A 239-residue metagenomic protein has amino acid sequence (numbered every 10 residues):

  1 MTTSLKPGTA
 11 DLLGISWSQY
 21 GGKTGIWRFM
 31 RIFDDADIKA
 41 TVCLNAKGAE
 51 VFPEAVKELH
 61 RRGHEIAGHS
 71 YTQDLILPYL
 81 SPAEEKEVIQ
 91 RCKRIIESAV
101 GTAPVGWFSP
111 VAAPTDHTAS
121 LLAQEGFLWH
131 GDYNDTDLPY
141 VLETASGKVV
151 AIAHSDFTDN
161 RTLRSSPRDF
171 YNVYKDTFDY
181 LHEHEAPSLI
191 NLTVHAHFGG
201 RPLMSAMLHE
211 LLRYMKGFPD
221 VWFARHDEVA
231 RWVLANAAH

Functional and structural regions predicted by a protein language model:
M1-G106, V111-V150, Y171-L192, G200-H239: Catalytic alpha-helical scaffold of carbohydrate-active enzymes acting on polysaccharides/glycoconjugates
V150-S165: Glycine-rich, positively charged active-site loop/lid region within alpha/beta enzyme cores that binds and organizes
R168: Feature 3881 marks metal-assisted phosphotransfer/nuclease machinery and their flanking interaction elements
